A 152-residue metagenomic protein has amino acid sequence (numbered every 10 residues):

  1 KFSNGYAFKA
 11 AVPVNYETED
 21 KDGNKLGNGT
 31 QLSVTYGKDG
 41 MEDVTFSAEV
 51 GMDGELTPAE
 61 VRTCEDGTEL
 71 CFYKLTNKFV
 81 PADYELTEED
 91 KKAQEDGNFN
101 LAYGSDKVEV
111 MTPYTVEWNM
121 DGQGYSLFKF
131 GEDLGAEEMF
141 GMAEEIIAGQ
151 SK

Functional and structural regions predicted by a protein language model:
K1-D121: Short, solvent-exposed recognition patches
M120-K152: Surface-exposed amphipathic alpha-helical segments
